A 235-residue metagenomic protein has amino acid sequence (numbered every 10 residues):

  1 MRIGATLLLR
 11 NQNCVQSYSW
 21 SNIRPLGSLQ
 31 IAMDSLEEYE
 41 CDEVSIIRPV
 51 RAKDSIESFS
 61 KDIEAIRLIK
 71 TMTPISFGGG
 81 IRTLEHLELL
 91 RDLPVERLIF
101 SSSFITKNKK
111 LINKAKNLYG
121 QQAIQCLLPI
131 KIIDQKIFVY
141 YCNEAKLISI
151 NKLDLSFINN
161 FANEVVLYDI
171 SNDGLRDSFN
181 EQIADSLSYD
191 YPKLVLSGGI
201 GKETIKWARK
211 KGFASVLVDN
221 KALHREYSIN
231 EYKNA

Functional and structural regions predicted by a protein language model:
R2-L9, V44-I46, I75-G79, L98-F100 (+4 more regions): Hydrophobic faces of well-ordered beta-strands that scaffold small-molecule active sites in alpha/beta enzyme cores
L8-N22, R91, V95-D173: Conserved anion-binding
R24-E37, T83-L89, A145-I158, I205: Short, acidic/polar
G27-D34, D54-I66: Glycine-rich, positively charged N-terminal anion/phosphate-binding segment
A32-I47, L93, I158-V165: Catalytic domains of carbohydrate-active enzymes, especially glycoside hydrolases
R51, E88-L89, L93-L111, V166-G174 (+1 more regions): Glycine-rich phosphate-binding active-site loops on the catalytic face of alpha/beta enzymes
I63-E64, F138-L167, D177-V195, I200-T204: Short loop-to-alpha-helix "cap/lid" segments that border enzyme active sites across diverse enzyme classes
A65-R97, E181-V216: Catalytic cores of alpha/beta
